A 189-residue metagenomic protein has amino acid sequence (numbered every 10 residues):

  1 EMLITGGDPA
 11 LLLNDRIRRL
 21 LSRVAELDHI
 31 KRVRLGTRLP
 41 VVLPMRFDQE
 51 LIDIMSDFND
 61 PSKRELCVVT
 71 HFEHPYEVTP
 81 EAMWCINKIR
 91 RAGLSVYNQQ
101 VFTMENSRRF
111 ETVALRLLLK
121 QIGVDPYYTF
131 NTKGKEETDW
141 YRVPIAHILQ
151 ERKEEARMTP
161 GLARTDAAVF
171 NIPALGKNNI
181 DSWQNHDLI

Functional and structural regions predicted by a protein language model:
A10-T159: Conserved AdoMet/S-adenosylmethionine-binding subsite of the radical SAM
L149-I189: C-terminal accessory regions of radical SAM enzymes
